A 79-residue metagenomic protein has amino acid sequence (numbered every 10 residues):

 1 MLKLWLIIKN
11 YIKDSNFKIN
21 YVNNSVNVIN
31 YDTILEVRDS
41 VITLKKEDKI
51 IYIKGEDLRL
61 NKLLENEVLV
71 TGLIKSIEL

Functional and structural regions predicted by a protein language model:
M1-L79: Mature-chain termini and adjacent capping regions
